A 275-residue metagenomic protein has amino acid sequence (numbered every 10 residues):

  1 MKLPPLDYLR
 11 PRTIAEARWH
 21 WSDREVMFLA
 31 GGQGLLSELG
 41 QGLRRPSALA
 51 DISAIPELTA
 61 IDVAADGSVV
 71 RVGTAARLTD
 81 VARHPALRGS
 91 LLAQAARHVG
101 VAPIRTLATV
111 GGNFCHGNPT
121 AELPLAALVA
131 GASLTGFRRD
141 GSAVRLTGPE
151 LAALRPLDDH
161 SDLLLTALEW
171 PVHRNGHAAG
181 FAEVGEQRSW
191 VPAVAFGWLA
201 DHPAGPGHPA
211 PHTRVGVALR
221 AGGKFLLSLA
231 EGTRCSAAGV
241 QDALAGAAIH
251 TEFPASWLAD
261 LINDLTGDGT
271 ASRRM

Functional and structural regions predicted by a protein language model:
M1-M275: C-terminal structural segment of proteins
